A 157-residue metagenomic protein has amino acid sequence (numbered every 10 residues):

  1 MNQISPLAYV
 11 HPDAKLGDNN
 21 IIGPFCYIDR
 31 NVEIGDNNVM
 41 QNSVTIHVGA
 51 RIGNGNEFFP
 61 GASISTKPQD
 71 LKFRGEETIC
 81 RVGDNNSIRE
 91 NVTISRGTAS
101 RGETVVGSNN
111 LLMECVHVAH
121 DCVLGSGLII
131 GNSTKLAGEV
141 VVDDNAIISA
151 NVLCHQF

Functional and structural regions predicted by a protein language model:
Q3-F157: Structural signal for interior beta-strand "rungs" in well-ordered beta-sheet cores of soluble enzyme domains
